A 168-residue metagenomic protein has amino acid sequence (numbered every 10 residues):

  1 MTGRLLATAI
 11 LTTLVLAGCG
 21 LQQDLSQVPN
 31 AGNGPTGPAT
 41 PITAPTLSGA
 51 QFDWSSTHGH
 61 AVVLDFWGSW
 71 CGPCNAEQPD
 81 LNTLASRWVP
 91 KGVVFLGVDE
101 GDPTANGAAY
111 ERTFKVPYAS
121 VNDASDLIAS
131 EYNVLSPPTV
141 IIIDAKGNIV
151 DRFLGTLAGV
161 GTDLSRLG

Functional and structural regions predicted by a protein language model:
M1-T43, G161-G168: N-terminal targeting signals for export/organelle localization
N33-T36, P41-V62: A short beta-strand-turn-helix
I42, F52, F66-W67, Y110 (+2 more regions): Conserved hydrophobic/aromatic "anchor" residues that stabilize well-ordered secondary structure elements
P45, A119-D123: Short acidic-hydrophobic, aromatic-tinged amphipathic segments that line or gate anion-handling sites
F52-N75, L81, F95: Short active-site neighborhood of thiol/selenol oxidoreductases, capturing the structured segment around
H58-H60, P90, V134: Active-site acidic short loop of glycosyltransferases
N75-F114, A124-E131: Structural microenvironment flanking redox-active thiols in thiol-disulfide oxidoreductases
A109-V116, A124-G168: Thiol/disulfide oxidoreductase modules built on the thioredoxin-like
